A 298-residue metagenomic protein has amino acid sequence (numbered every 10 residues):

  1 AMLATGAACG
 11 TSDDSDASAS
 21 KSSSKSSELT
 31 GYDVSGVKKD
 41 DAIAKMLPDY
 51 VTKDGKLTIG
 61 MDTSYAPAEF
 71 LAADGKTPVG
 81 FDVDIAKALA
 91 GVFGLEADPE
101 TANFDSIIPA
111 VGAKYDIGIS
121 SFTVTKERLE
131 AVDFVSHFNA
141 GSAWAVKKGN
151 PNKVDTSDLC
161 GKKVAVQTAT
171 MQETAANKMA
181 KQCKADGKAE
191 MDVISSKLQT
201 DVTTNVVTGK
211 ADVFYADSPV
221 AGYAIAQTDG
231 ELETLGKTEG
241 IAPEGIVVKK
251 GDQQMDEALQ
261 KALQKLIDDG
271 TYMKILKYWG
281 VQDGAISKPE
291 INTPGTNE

Functional and structural regions predicted by a protein language model:
T5-K21: Bacterial lipoprotein signal-peptidase II cleavage site
G10, K25-D41, G91, N150 (+3 more regions): Extended ligand-binding regions for polar small-molecule ligands
K25-G118: Extracytoplasmic small-molecule ligand-binding "clamshell" domains of the periplasmic binding protein/Venus flytrap
T30-D49, T174-V193, Q264-E298: Ligand-binding clefts/hinges and TM-proximal coupling segments of bilobed small-molecule sensing domains
P78-G91, F122-V124, A140-L198, V213 (+1 more regions): Bilobed "Venus flytrap"/periplasmic-binding protein-like clamshell domains and structurally analogous long
E96-D158: Acidic, polar ligand-binding/catalytic clefts
F122-L129, N177-K178, V207-G240: A ligand-binding cleft/hinge motif common to bilobed small-molecule-binding domains
F138-V146, A226-Q264, Q282-E298: Periplasmic-binding protein-like
